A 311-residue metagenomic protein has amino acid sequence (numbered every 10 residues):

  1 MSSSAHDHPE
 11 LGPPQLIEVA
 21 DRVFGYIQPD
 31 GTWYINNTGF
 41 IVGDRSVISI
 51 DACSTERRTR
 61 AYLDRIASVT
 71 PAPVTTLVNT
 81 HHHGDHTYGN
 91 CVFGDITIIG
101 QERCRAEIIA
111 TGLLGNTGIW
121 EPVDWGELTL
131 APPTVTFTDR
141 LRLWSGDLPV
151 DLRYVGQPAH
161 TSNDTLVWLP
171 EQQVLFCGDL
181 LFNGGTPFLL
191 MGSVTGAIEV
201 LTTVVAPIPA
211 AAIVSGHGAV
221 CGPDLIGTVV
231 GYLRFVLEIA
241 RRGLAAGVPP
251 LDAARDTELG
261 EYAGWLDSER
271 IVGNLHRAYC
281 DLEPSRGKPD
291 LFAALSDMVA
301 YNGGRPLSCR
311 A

Functional and structural regions predicted by a protein language model:
S2-V23, P149: N-terminal amphipathic/basic leader segments beginning at the initiator methionine
Q15-R65, T165-G178: Conserved beta-strand hairpin/beta-sheet module of binuclear metal-dependent hydrolase folds, prominently
I17-V19, I41, R140-S145, S215: Short acidic-hydrophobic surface loop/beta-edge motif
V19-F24, E121-W125, G146-L152: Short Pro/Gly-enriched beta-strand edge/turn motifs at strand-loop
R22, I41, D51, I66 (+10 more regions): Divalent metal-coordination and catalytic microenvironments
S46-I48, A52-E56, R142, P149 (+1 more regions): Metallo-beta-lactamase
R57-R60, D64-S145, S162: Active-site HxH/HxHxD metal-binding segment of metal-dependent hydrolases
V248-A311: C-terminal regulatory/interaction regions
